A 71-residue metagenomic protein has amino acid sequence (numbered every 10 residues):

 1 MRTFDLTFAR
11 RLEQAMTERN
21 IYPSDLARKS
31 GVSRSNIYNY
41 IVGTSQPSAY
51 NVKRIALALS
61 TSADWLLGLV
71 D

Functional and structural regions predicted by a protein language model:
M1-Y22: A short, Lys/Arg-rich alpha-helix, primarily the initiator
M16, A27, A56: The alpha-helix within a helix-turn-helix
G31-P47: Recognition helix of helix-turn-helix/homeodomain-like DNA-binding domains that insert into the DNA major groove
I41, L59, V70: DNA major-groove recognition helix of helix-turn-helix
Y50-W65: DNA major-groove recognition helix of helix-turn-helix/homeodomain DNA-binding modules
W65-D71: Short amphipathic recognition helices of helix-turn-helix/homeodomain-type DNA-binding modules
